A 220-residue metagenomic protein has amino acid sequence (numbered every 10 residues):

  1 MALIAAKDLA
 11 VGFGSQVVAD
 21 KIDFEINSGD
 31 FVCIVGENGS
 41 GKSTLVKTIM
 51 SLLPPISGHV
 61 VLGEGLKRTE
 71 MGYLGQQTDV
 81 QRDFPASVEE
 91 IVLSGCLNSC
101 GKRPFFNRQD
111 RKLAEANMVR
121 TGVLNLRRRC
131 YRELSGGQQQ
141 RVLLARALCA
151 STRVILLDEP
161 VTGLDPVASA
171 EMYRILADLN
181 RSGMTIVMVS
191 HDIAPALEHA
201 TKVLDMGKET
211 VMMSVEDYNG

Functional and structural regions predicted by a protein language model:
I4, V18-A19: Conserved structural motif at the start of ABC-family nucleotide-binding domains
M50: Helix-to-loop junction immediately C-terminal to a conserved catalytic motif
R108-L126: Conserved ABC ATPase "signature" region
C130-L134, Q138: Conserved ABC ATPase signature
I155-D158: Catalytic Walker B motif of ABC-type/P-loop ATPase nucleotide-binding domains
S190-H191: H-loop/switch region of ABC-family ATPase nucleotide-binding domains
T201-E216: H-loop (His-switch) and adjacent beta-strand-loop-beta switch element of ABC-type ATPase nucleotide-binding domains
